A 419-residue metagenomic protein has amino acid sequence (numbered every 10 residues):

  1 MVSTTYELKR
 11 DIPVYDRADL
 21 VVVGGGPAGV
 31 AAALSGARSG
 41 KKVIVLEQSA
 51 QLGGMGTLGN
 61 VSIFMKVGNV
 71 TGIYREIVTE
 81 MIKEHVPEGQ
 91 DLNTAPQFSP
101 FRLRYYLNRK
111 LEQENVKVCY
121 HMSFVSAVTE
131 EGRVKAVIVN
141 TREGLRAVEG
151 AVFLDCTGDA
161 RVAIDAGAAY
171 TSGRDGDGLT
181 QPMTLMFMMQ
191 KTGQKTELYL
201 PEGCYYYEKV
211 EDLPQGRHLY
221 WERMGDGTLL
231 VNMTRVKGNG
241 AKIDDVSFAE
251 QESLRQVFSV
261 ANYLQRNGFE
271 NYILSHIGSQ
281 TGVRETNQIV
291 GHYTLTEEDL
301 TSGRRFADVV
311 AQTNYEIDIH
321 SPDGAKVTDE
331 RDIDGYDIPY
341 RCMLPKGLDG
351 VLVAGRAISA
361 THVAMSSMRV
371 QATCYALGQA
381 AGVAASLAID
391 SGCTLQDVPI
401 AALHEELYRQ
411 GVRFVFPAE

Functional and structural regions predicted by a protein language model:
V2, K9, Y15-R17, S35 (+4 more regions): Conserved N-terminal/central alpha/beta ligand/cofactor-binding core
V2-E7, I333-D337: Short gly/ser/thr-rich secondary-structure transition/capping motifs
L8, V21-V23, A32, G132: Membrane-embedded transmembrane-helix bundle of lipid-linked glycan/lipid transferases
V14-G26: Beta1/beta-strand and adjacent pyrophosphate-binding region of the FAD-binding site in flavoprotein oxidoreductases
G29: N-terminal Rossmann-fold NAD(P) dinucleotide-binding loop
M55, F124-V125, N140, L145-V152 (+1 more regions): Flavin (FAD/FMN)-binding glycine-rich loop and adjacent Rossmann-like elements that form
E131-V137: Short, hydrophobic/aromatic-rich segments at coil-to-beta transitions
